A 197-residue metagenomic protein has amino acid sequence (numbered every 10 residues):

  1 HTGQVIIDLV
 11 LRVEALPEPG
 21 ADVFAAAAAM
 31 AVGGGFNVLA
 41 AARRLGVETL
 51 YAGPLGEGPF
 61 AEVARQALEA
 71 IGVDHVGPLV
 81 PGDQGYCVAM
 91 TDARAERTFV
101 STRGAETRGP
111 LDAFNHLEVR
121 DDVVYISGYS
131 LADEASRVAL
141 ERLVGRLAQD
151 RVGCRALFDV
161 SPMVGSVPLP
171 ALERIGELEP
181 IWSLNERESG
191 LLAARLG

Functional and structural regions predicted by a protein language model:
H1-P54, P59-Q66, C87: Glycine-rich phosphate/adenosyl-contacting loop at the front of the ribokinase-like
H1-V5, R65-L79, D92-G197: Ribokinase/PfkB-type carbohydrate-kinase core domain
G82-G85: Short acidic/glycine-enriched loop/turn segments that link adjacent beta-strands
